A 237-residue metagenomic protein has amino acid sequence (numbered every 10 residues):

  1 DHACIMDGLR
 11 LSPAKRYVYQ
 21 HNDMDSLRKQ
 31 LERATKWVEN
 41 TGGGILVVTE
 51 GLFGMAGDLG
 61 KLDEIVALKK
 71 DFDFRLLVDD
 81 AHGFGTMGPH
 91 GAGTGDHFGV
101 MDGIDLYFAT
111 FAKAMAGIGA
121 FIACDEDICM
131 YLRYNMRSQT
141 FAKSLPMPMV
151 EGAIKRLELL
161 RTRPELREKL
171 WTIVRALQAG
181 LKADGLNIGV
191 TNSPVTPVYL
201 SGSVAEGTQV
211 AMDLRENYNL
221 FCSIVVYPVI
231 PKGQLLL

Functional and structural regions predicted by a protein language model:
D1-S12, D25: Substrate-binding/gating loop at the entrance of the active-site cleft, primarily in PLP-dependent aminotransferase-like
L11-P13, G103, D184: Short, structured coil segments at secondary-structure junctions
Y17, H21-V78: Active-site phosphate-binding strand-loop segment of PLP-dependent enzymes
D73-F74, G93-F111, M130, Y134: Conserved active-site segment immediately N-terminal to the catalytic lysine that forms the internal aldimine
L106-F108, M115-P164: Conserved core segment of the aminotransferase class I/II
M147, Y227-K232: AMP-binding (ANL) adenylation modules
E168-Q178, K182-Y218, P231-L236: Conserved PLP-binding catalytic core of the aspartate aminotransferase-like
